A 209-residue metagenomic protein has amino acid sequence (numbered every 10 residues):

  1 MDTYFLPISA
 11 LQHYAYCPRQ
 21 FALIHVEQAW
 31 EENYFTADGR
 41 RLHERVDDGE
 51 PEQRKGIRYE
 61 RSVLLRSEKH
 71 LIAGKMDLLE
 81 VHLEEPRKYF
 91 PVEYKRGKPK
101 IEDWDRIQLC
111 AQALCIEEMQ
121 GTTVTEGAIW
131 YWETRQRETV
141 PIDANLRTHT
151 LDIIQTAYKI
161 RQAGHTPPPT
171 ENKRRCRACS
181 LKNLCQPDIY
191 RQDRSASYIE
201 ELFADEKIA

Functional and structural regions predicted by a protein language model:
M1-P91, K95, I199-A209: Metal-dependent nuclease catalytic cores that hydrolyze phosphodiester bonds in DNA/RNA, characterized by
T3-L6, R41-V46, R61, C110-A111 (+4 more regions): Short amphipathic alpha-helical surface micro-motifs
Y4-P7, E102, D143, G164: A diffuse structural propensity rather than consistent per-protein peaks
I8-S9, M76, R106-C110, K173-R177: Non-catalytic, well-ordered alpha-helical scaffold segments
K55-T156: Mg2+/Mn2+-dependent nuclease catalytic core
E68-K69, E118-A209: Metal-dependent nuclease catalytic regions and adjoining charged, substrate-binding loops involved in nucleic-acid end
